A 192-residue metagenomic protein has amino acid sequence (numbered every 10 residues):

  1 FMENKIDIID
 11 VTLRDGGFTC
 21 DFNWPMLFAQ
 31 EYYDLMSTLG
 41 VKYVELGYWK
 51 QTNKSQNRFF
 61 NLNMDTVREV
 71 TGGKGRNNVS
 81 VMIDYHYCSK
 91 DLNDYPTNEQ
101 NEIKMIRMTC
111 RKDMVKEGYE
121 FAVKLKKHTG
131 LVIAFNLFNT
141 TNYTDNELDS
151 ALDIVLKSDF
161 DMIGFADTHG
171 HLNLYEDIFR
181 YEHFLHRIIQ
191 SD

Functional and structural regions predicted by a protein language model:
M2, D145, D161-G164: Polybasic, low-complexity association/targeting segments
M2-D21, R76, H128-F138: N-terminal small/glycine-rich loop or linker at the start of catalytic domains across soluble metabolic enzymes
G16, M36, I106, I163: Conserved, mostly hydrophobic/aromatic
C20, L92, D145-E147, L174-D177: Short, well-ordered secondary-structure micro-motifs
P25-L27, F60-D65, E147-D153, D177-F184: Charged helix-capping and loop-helix junction motifs
F28-K42: Alpha-helical scaffold segments that flank or form the walls of functional sites
S37, Y43, Y48-A151: Active-site beta->alpha loop and helix N-cap motifs at the rims of alpha/beta catalytic domains
M162-D192: Catalytic alpha/beta core domains of metabolic enzymes, predominantly
